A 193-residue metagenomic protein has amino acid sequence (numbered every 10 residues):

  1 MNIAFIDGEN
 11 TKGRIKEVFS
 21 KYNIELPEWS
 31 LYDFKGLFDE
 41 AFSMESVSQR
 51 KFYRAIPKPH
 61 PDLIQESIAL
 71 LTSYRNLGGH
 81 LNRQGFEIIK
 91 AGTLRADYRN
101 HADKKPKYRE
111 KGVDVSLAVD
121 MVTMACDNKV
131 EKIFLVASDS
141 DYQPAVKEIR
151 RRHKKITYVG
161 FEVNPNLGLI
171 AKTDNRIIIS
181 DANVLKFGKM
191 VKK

Functional and structural regions predicted by a protein language model:
M1-P106, K155: Domain-level signal for Mg2+-assisted phosphodiester chemistry and nucleotide/NA-binding surfaces in nucleic-acid
R83-K193: Nuclease catalytic cores that cleave nucleic-acid phosphodiester bonds, predominantly acidic two-metal-ion
